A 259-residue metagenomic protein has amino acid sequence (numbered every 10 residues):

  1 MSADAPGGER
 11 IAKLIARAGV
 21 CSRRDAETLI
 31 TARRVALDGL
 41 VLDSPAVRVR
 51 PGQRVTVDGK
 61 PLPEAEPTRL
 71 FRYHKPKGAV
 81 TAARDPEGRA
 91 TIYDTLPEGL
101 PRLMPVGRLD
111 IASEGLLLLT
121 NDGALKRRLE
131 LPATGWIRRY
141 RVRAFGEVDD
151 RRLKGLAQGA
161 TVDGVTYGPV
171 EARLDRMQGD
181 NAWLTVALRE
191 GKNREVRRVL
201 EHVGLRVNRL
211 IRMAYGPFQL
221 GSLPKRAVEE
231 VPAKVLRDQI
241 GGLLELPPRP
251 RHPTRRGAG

Functional and structural regions predicted by a protein language model:
M1-G259: Basic, flexible Lys/Arg- and Gly-enriched helix-loop patches that mediate nucleic-acid binding at interfaces with rRNA
